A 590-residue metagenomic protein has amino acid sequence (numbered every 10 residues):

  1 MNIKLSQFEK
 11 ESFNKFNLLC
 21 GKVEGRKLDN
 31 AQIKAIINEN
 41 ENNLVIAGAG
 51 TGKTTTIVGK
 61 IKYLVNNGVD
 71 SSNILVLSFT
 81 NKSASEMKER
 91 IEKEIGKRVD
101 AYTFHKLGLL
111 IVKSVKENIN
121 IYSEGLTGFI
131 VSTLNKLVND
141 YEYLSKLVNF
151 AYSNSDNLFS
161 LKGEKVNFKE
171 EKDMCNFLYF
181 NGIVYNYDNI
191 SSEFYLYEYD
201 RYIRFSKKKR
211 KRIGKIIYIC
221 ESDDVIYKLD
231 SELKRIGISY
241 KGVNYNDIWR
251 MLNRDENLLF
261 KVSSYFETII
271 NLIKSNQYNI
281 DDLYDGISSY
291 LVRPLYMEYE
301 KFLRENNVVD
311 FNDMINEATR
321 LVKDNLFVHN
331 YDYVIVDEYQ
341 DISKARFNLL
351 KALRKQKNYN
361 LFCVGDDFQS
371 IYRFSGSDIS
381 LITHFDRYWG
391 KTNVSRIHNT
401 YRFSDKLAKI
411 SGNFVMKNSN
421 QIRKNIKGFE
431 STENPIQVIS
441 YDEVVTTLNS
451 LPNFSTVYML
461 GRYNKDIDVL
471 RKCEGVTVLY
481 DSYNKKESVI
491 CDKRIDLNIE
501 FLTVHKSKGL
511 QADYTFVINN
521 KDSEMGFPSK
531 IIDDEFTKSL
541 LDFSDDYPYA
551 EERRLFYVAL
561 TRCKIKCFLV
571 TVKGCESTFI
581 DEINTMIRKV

Functional and structural regions predicted by a protein language model:
M1-N120, T561: P-loop NTPase Walker
E9-A49, D100, E171, V184-Y185 (+3 more regions): Conserved helicase NTPase motor core
G21-A49, N120-Y122, D156-N157, G163 (+4 more regions): Inter-lobe coupling/hinge region of RecA-like P-loop helicase motors
D70-S83, V99-A101, V364, S395-N399 (+2 more regions): Conserved RecA-like ASCE P-loop NTPase motor core of nucleic-acid helicases/translocases
N73, S78-N81, S85-A151, S231-F260 (+1 more regions): Conserved P-loop NTPase-based nucleic-acid remodeling module centered on helicase motor cores
N149-V262: Nucleic-acid endo/exonuclease domains
A345-N434: Conserved RecA-like helicase ATPase core segment that couples NTP binding/hydrolysis to strand translocation
N453-T456, D496-N498, L502-K573, D581-E582: Conserved helicase C-terminal RecA-like lobe
